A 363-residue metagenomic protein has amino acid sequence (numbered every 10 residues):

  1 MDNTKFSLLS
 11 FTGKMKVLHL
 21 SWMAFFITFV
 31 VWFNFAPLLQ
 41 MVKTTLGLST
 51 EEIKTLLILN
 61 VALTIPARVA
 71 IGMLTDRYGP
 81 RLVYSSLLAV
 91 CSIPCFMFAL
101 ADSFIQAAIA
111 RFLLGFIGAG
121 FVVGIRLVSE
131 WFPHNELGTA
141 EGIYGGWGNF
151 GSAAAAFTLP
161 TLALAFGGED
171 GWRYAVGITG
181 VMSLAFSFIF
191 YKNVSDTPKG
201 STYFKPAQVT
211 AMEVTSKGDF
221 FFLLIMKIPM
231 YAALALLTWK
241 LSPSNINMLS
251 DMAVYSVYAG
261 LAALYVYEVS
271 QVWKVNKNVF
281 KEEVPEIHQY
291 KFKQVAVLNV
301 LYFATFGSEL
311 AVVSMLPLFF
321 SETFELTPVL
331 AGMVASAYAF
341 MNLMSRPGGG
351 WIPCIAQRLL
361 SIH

Functional and structural regions predicted by a protein language model:
F33, N60-V69, A119, A153 (+1 more regions): Residue-level signature of mid-helix packing/kink "hotspots" within the transmembrane helices of 12-pass Major
F35-L39, L223-V257, K293-S336: Extracytoplasmic gate region of multi-pass secondary transporters
A67-G79, S345-L359: Helix-to-loop junctions at the C-terminal end of transmembrane segments in multipass secondary transporters
R81-Y84, A107, I362: Primarily marks hydrophobic transmembrane alpha-helices of the MFS/SLC 12-helix fold
A89-D102: C-terminal ends and interior cores of transmembrane alpha-helices in multi-pass membrane transporters/permeases
A110-W147: Cytoplasmic helix-loop-helix junction between adjacent transmembrane helices in 12-TM secondary transporters
G138-A163: Glycine-rich segments within core transmembrane alpha-helices of 12-TM secondary carriers
V181-A207, P229-S244, Y258-K277: C-terminal membrane-cytosol helix-exit motif in multi-pass small-molecule transporters
